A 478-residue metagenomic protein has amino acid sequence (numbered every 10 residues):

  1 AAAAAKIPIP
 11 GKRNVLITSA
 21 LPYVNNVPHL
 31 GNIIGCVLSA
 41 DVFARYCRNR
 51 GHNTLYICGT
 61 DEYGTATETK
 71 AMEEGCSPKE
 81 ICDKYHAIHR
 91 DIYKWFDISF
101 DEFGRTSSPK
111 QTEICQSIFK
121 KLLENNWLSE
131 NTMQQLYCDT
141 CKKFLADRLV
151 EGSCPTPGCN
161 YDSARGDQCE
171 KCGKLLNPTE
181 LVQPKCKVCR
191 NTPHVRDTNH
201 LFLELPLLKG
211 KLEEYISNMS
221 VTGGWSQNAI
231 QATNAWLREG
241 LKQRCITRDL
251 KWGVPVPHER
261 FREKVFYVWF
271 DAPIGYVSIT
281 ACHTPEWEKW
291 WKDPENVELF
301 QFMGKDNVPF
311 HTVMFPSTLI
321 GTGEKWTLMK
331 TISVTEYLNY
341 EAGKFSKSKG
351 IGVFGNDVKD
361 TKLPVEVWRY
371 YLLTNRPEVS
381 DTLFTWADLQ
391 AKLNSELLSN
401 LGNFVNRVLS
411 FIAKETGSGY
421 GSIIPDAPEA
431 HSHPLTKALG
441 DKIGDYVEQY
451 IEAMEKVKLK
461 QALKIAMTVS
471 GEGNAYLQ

Functional and structural regions predicted by a protein language model:
A1-N131, D139-K143, P157, E214: N-terminal Rossmann-like or analogous alpha/beta NTP/dinucleotide-binding catalytic cores that position adenine
A2-C58, K110-I114, Q168, V182-E415 (+1 more regions): Structured secondary-structure scaffolds
R50-N53, F96-D101, N125-E130, E324-T327 (+2 more regions): Surface-exposed helix-capping loop/turn segments at secondary-structure junctions
T60, C82, L205, T436-I443: Generic alpha-helical segment signature
S117-K120, A146-V150, K347-S348: Short, surface-exposed amphipathic charged segments that create phosphate/polyanion-binding patches used for binding
N126-F202: Cys/His-rich short segments
R376, L383, D388-Q478: Helix-rich, typically C-terminal accessory recognition domains appended to large enzymatic cores
